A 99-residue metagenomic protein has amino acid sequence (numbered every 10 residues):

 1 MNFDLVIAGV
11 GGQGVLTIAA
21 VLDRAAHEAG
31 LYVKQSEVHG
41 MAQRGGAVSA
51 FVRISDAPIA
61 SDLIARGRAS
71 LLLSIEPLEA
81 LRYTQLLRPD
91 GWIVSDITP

Functional and structural regions predicted by a protein language model:
M1-P99: Active-site cofactor/cluster-binding pocket
